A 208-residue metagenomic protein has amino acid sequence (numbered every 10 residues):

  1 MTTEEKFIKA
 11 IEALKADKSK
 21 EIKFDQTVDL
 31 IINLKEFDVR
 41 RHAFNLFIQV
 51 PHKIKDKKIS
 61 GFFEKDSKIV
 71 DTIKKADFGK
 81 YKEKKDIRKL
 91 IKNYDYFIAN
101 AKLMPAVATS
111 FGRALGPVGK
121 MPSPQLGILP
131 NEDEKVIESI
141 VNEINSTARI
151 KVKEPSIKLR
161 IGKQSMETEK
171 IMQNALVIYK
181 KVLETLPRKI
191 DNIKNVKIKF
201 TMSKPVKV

Functional and structural regions predicted by a protein language model:
A16-K68: Translation machinery proteins
E21-D25, T185-K197: Flexible, glycine/charged-enriched surface loops at secondary-structure junctions
T27, K35, E64-D66, Y81 (+4 more regions): Short, ordered loop/turn segments at secondary-structure junctions
I48-K102: Extracellular/luminal Protease-associated
I69-I73, G116, I198: Residue-level signature of catalytic and energy-coupling elements of molecular machines, predominantly ATP/GTP-dependent
G79-M172, L176-V177: Long, charge-patterned amphipathic alpha-helical coiled-coil/hairpin "stalk" segments used as oligomerization
Q173-P187: A conserved acidic, glycine/proline-rich C-terminal tail/linker
K197-V208: C-terminal edge-of-domain segments
